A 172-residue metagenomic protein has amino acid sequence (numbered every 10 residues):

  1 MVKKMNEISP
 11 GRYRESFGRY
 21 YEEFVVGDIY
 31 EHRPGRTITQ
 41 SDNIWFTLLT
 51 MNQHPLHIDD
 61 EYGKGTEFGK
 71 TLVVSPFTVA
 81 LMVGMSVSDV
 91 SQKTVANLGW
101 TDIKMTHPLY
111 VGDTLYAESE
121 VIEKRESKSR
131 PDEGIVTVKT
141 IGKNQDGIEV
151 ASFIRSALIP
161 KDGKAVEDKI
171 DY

Functional and structural regions predicted by a protein language model:
V2-G99, A151, K161-Y172: Hot-dog-fold acyl-thioester-processing enzymes
R19, R36, K104, K124-R125 (+1 more regions): Basic side chains
I38, L109, R125, D146 (+1 more regions): Residues that cap or initiate secondary-structure elements
N97-G99, I122-P131, R155-K164: Short flexible/disordered coil segments
T101-N144: Hydrophobic beta-sheet segments that form the core/acyl-binding groove of ACP/CoA-dependent acyl-chain-processing
E133, T137-K143, I148-A165: Flexible glycine-rich active-site/ligand-binding loops centered on an Asp-His dyad
